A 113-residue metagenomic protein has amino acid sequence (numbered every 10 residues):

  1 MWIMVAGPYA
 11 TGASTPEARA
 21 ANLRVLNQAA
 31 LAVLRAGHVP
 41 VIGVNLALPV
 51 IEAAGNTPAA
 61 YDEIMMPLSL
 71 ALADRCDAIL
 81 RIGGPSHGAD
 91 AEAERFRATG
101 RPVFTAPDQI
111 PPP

Functional and structural regions predicted by a protein language model:
M1-P113: Catalytic phosphate/metal-binding cores of nucleic-acid and nucleotide-processing enzymes, i.e., regions that mediate
